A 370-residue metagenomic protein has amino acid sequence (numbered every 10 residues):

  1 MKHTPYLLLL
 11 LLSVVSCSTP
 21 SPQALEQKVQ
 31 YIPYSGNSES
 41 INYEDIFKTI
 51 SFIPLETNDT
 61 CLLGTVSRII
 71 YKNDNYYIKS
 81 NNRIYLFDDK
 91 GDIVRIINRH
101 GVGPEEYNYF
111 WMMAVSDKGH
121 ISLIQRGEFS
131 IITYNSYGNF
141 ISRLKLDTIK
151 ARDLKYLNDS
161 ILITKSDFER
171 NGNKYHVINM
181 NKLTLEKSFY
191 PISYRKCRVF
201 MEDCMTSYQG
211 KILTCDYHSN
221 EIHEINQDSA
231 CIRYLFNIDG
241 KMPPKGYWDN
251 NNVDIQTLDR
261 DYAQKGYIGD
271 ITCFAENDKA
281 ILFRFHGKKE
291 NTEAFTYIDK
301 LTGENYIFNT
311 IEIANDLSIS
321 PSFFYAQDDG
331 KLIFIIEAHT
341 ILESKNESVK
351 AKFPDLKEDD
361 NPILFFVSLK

Functional and structural regions predicted by a protein language model:
S21-E56: Blade/loop signatures of beta-propeller domains
P33, N75-S80, G119-Q125, D159-D167 (+3 more regions): Short beta-strand elements that form the blades of beta-propeller/WD-repeat-like and other beta-sheet-rich scaffold
S38, I50-N82: Beta-strand-rich domains and repeat architectures in extracellular enzymes and scaffolds, especially beta-propellers
E56-C61, T65, D92-G119, Q125-R126: Blade-loop segments of beta-propeller domains
D59, N98-E106, K145-R152, P191-C197 (+2 more regions): Short coil/turn segments at the loop-to-beta-strand junctions that recur within blades of beta-propeller repeat folds
G64-R68, Y107-M113, T148-L157, C197-C204 (+2 more regions): Repeated scaffold domains used in trafficking and secretory/extracellular systems, primarily beta-propellers
Y109, Q125-N173, S188-C197: Asp-box/WD-like beta-propeller blade repeats and closely related beta-sheet repeat scaffolds
Y234-N250, L301-D329, L342: Conserved blade-ending motifs and adjacent loop-strand segments that build the rim/top face of beta-propeller domains
